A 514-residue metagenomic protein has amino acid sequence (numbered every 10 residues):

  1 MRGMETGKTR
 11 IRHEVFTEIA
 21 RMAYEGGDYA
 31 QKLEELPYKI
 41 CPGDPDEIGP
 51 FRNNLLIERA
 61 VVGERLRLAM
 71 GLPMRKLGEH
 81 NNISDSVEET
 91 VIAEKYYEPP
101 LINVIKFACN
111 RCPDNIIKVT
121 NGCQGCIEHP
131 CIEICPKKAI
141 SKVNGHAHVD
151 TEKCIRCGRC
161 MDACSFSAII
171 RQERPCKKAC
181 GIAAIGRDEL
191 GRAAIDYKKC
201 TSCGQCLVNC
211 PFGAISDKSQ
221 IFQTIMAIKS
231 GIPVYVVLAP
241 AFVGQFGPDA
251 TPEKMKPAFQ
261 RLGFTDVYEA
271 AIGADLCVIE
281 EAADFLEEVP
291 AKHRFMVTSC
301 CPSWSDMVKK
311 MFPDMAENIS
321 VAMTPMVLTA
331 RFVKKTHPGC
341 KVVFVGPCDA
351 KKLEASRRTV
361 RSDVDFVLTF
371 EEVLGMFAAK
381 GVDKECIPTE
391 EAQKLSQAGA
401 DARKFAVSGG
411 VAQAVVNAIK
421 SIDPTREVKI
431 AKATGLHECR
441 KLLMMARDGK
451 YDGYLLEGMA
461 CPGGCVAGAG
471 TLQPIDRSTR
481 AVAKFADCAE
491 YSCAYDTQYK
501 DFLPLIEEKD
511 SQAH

Functional and structural regions predicted by a protein language model:
M1-L77, D217-H514: Iron-sulfur-associated redox domains of electron-transfer enzymes in respiratory and anaerobic energy metabolism
G78-E88, K95-E98: Acidic, serine/threonine-rich, charge-biased low-complexity segments in large eukaryotic scaffold/adaptor proteins
V91-T120, K137-K138: N-terminal [4Fe-4S]-dependent radical SAM core
N110-K118, S141-H146, R187, Q205 (+3 more regions): Gly-rich Lys/Arg/Thr-decorated short loops/hinges at beta-loop-alpha junctions or inter-strand turns that position
V119, D150, D196, L238-A239 (+1 more regions): A secondary-structure boundary/capping signal
C126, I155, R171, T201 (+3 more regions): Residue-level recognition of alpha-helix initiation/capping sites
E128-T151, I155, R159-D196, T201 (+2 more regions): Iron-sulfur cluster-binding cysteine motifs and their immediate structural context in ferredoxin-like electron-transfer
